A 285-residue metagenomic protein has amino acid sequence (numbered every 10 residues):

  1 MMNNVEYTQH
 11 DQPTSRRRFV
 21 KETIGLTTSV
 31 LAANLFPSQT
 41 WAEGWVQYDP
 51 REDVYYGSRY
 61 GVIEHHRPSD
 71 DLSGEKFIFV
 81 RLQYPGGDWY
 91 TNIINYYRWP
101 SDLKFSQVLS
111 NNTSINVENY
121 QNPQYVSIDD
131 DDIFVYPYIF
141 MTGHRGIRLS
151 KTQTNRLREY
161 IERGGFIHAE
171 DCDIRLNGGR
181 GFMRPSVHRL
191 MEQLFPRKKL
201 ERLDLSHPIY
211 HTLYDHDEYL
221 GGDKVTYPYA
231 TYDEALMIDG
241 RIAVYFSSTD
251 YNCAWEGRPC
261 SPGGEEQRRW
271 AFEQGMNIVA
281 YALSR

Functional and structural regions predicted by a protein language model:
M1-E22, T27-N34, S38: N-terminal secretory signal peptides
T28, G165, E192-P196, L283: Hydrophobic/aromatic-lined pockets within catalytic cores
W41-Y138, H144-R145, Y251-N252, R258-R285: Aromatic-Pro/Gly-enriched surface loop or interdomain linker that acts as a lid/target-recognition segment
P50-R59, G87-Y90, R175-R258, E265-F272 (+1 more regions): An acidic, glycine-rich "communication" segment
F79, Y138-R184: Short alpha-beta junction capping motif
N116-Y125, E170-C172, K198-S206: Surface-exposed patches in mature extracellular/periplasmic domains of secreted proteins
D132-F140, L213-L220: Charged, often glycine-rich, active-site loop that binds/positions anionic groups
